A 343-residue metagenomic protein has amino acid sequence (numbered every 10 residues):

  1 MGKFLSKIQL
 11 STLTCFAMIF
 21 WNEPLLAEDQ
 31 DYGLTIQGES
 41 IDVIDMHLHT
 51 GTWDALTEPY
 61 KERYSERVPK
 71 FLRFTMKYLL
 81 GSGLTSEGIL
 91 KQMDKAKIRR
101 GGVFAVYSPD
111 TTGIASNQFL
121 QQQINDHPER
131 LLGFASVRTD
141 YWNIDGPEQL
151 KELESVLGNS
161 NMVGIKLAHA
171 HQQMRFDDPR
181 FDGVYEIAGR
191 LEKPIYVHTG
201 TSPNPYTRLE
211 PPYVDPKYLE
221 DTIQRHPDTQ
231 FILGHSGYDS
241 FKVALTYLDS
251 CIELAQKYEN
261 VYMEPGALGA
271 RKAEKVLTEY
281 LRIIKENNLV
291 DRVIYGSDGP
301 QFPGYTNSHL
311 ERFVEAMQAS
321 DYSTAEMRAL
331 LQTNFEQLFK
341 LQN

Functional and structural regions predicted by a protein language model:
F4-L10, E23-I44, A55-K95, R99-R100 (+2 more regions): Mid-to-C-terminal alpha-helical segments outside catalytic/metal-binding sites
S11-W21: Bacterial N-terminal signal peptides
E28, L34, R99-R100, Y107-E210 (+1 more regions): Active-site gating/metal-coordination segments in enzymes
V43-M46, F104, F134-S136, K166 (+3 more regions): Active-site neighborhood of phospho(di)ester-bond hydrolases with catalytic His/Asp-centered motifs
I44-W53, H198, H235: Histidine-centered divalent metal-coordination motifs
H47, M93, L120, I165 (+6 more regions): Conserved, mostly hydrophobic/aromatic
G51-D54, S108-T111, D140-W142, Q173 (+4 more regions): Active-site environment of divalent metal-dependent phosphoester hydrolases
S160-G164, D177-I294: Catalytic pocket-lining loop regions of alpha/beta-barrel enzymes, especially the amidohydrolase/enolase/GH5 lineages
